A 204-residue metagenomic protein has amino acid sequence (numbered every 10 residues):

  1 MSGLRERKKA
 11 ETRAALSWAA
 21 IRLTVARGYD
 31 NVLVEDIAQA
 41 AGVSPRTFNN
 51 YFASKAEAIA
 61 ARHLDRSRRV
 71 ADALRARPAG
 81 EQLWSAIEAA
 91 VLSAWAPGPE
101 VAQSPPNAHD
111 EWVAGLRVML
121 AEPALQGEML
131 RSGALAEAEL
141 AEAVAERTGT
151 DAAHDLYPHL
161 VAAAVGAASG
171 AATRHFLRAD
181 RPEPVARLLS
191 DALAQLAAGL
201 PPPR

Functional and structural regions predicted by a protein language model:
M1-A40: Basic, helix-initiating cap at the start of DNA-binding domains
G3, R27-Y29, N49-A61, D65: HTH DNA-binding helix-turn interface
V34, H63-A71: Short, basic, alpha-helical segments at the C-terminal edge of helix-turn-helix-like DNA-binding modules
R46: Key DNA-contact positions within bacterial/archaeal DNA-binding proteins
R68-G115: Hydrophobic alpha-helical connector segments
L116-V118, P123-T148, L156-L160: Amphipathic alpha-helical packing segments from all-alpha helical-bundle domains
R131-S132, P158-P182, A198-P203: Amphipathic C-terminal alpha-helical segment
E142, E146, R178-R204: C-terminal peripheral helix-coil segments that are non-catalytic and often amphipathic
